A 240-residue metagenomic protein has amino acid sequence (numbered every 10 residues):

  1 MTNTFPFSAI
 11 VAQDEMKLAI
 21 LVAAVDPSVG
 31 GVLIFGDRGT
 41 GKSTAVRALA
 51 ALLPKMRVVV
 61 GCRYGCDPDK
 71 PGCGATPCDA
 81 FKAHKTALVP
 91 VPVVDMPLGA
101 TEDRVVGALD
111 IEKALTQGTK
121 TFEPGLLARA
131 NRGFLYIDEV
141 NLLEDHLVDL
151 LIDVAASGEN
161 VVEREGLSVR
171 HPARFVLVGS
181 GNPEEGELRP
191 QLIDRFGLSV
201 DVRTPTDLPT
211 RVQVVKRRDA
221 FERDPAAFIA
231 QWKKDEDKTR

Functional and structural regions predicted by a protein language model:
M1-T206: Conserved ASCE/P-loop NTPase catalytic core
E102-G107, L188-R240: Conserved AAA+ ATPase core "coupling" helix
